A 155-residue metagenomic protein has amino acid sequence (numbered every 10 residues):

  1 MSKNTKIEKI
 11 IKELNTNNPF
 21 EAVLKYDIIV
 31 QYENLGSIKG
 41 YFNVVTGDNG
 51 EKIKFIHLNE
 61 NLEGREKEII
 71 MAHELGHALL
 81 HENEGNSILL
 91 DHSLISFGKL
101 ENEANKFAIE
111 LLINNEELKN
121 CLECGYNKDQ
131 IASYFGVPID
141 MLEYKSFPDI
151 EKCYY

Functional and structural regions predicted by a protein language model:
M1-Y155: Active-site hotspot residues in diverse enzymes, especially metal/ion-binding acidic/histidine motifs
